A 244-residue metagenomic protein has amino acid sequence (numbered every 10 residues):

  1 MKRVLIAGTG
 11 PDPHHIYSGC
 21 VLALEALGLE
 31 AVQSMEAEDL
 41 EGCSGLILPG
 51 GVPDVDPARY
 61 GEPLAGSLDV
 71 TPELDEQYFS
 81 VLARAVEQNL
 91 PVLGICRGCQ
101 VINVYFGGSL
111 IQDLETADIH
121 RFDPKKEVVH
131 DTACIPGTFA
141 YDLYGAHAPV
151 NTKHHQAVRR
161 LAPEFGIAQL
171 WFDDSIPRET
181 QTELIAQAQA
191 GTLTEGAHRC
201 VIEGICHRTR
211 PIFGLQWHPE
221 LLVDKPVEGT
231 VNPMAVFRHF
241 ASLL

Functional and structural regions predicted by a protein language model:
M1-I95, N103-I111, E115-H147, H155 (+3 more regions): N-terminal beta1-alpha1 cap of cysteine-dependent amidohydrolase-like domains
Q100: Cytosolic ligand/metal-binding cores
F213-Q216: Active-site-proximal beta-strand elements of phosphoester/diester hydrolases
